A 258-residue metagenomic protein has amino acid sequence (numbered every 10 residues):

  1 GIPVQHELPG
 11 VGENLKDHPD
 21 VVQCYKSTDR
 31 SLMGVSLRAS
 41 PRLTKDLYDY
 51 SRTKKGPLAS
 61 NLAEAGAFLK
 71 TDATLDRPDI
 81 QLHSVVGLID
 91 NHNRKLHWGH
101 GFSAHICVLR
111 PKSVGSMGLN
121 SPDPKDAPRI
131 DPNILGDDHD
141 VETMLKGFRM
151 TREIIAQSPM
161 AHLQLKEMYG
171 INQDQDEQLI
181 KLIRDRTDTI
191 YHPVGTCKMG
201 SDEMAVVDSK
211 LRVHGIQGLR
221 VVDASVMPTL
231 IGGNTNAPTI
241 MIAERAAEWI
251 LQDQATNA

Functional and structural regions predicted by a protein language model:
G1-H97, I155-S158, E177, D185 (+3 more regions): Mid-to-C-terminal "cap/lid" subdomains and adjacent gly/pro-rich loops that border and regulate access to redox
L8-P9, S51-L58, H105, D131-E142 (+1 more regions): Active-site rim elements
F68-D72, V85-D90, G99-Q164: C-terminal segments that line or cap access tunnels to active or ligand-binding sites in enzymes and enzyme-associated
Q81-N91, W98-H105, P159-G232, A237: A glycine-rich dinucleotide-binding beta-alpha-beta segment and adjacent secondary-structure elements that constitute
D140-M144, L179, T235, T239-I242: Hydrophobic (often cysteine-bearing) scaffold residues that line and stabilize catalytic clefts of nucleotide/cofactor
T239-Q252: An active-site-proximal "capping" alpha-helix that borders the catalytic cofactor pocket
